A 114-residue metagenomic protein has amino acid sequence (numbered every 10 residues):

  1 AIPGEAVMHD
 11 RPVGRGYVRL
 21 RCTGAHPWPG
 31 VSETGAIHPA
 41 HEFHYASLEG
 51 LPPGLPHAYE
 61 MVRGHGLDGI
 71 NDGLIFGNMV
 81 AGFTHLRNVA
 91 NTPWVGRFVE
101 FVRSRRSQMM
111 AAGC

Functional and structural regions predicted by a protein language model:
A1, A40-F43, M79-T84: Short hydrophobic-aromatic micro-motifs
A1-G30: Cysteine-nucleophile active-site neighborhood
G4-E5, L48, R103-S107: Generic secondary-structure signature for well-ordered alpha-helical cores
V7-H9, S47-G50, R87-N91: Short, acidic Gly/Pro/Ser/Thr-rich loop/turn segments
R11-V13, P52-L55, T92-V95: Short conserved micro-motifs at the rims of enzyme active sites and ligand-binding pockets
C22-I75: Catalytic beta-strand/loop cores that center a nucleophilic Ser/Cys/Thr and support acyl-enzyme chemistry
N71-C114: Acyltransferase
